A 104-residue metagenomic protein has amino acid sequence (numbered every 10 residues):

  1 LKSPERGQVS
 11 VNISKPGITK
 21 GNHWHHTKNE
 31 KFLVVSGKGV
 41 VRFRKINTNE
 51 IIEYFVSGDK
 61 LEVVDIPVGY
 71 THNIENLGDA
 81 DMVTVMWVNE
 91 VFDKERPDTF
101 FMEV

Functional and structural regions predicted by a protein language model:
L1-D59, E75-V104: Active-site region of the double-stranded beta-helix
V64-Y70: Conserved SET/PR-domain catalytic core that frames the SAM/AdoMet-binding pocket
